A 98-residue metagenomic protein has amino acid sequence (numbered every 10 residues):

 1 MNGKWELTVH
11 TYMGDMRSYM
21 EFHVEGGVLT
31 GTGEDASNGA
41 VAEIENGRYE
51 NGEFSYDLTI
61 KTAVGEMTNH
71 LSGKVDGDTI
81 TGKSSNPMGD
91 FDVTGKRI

Functional and structural regions predicted by a protein language model:
M1-D76, I80-I98: Central antiparallel beta-sheet cores of small beta-barrel/beta-sandwich binding domains
